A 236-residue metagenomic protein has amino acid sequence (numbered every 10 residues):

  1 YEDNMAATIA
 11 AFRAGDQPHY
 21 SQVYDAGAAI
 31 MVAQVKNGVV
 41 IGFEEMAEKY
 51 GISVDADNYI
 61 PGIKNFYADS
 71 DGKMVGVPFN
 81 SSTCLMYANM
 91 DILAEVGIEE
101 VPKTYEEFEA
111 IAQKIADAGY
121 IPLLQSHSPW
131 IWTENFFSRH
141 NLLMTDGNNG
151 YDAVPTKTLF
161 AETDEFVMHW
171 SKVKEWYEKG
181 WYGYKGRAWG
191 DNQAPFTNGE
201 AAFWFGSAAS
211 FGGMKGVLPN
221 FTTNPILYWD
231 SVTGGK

Functional and structural regions predicted by a protein language model:
Y1-Y59, D91-V96, E100-K103, Q193-P195 (+3 more regions): Extracytoplasmic "Venus flytrap"/periplasmic binding protein-like
E2-D3, D25-I30, S82-L85, I92-L93 (+3 more regions): Solvent-exposed loop/turn segments at secondary-structure junctions within structured extracellular/periplasmic domains
I9, E44, M90, E109-A116 (+4 more regions): Non-transmembrane alpha-helical segments in soluble domains of secreted/periplasmic/extracellular proteins
H19-V23, V75-P78, L85-Y87, P122-Q125 (+2 more regions): Structural recognition of the beta-strand scaffold that forms the well-ordered cores of secreted hydrolase catalytic
S21, A29-A33, N135, S171-K236: Extracytoplasmic/periplasmic substrate-binding proteins
G27-C84, K103, E109, N135-F137 (+3 more regions): Hinge/lid segment of periplasmic solute-binding proteins
A68-F79, C84, E109-T158, A201: Extracytoplasmic/periplasmic solute-binding protein
A112-K114, V154-G186: Glycine-centered hinge/linker elements that transmit conformational signals in sensory and ligand-binding systems
